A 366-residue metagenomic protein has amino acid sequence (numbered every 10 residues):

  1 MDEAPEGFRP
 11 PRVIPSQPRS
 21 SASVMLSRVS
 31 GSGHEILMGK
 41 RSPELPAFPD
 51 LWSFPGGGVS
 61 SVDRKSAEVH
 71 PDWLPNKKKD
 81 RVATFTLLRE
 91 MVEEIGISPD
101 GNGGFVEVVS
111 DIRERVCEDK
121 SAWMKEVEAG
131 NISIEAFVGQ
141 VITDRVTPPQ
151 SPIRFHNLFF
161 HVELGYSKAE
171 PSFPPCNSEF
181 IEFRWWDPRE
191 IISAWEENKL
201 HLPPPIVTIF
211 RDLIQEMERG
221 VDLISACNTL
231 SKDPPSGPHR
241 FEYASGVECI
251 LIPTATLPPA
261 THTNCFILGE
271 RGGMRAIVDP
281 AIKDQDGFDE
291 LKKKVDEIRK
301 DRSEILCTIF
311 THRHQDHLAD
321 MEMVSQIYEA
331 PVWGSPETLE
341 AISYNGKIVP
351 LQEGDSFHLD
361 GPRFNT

Functional and structural regions predicted by a protein language model:
M1-I250: N-terminal leader/linker segments that precede catalytic domains of diphosphate-processing enzymes
S21-S23, N157, H262-C265, G354: Short glycine-rich loop/turn motifs
R28-V29, V162-L164, I267-G272, L359-G361: Active-site beta-strand termini and strand-to-loop segments that position acidic
G33-I36, G273-R275, R363: Short, mixed charged/polar active-site loops that provide acid/base catalysis or chelate metal/phosphate cofactors
E242-Y243, C249-L251, I267-G269, G354-T366: Core dinuclear metal-dependent hydrolase active-site scaffold
V247-I298: Conserved beta-strand hairpin/beta-sheet module of binuclear metal-dependent hydrolase folds, prominently
T261, I282-D289, K294-P362: Active-site HxH/HxHxD metal-binding segment of metal-dependent hydrolases
A276-V278, I309, N365: Residue-level marker for buried hydrophobic side chains located in beta-strands that build the well-ordered beta-sheet
